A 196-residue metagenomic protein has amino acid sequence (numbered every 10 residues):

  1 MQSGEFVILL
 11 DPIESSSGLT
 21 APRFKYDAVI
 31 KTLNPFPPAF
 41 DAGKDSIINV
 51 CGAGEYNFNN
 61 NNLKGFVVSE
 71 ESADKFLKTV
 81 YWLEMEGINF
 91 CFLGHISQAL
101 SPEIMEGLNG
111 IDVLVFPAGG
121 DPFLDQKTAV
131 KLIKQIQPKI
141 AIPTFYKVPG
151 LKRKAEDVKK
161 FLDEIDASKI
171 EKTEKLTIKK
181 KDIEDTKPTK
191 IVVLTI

Functional and structural regions predicted by a protein language model:
Q2-N49, V67-F76, I96-G107: Pre-active-site segment of Zn-dependent metallo-hydrolases
V7-D11, N62-S69, V80, N89-H95 (+1 more regions): Active-site-proximal beta-strand elements of phosphoester/diester hydrolases
K25-D27, D112, K139: Conserved acidic residues
N34-D45, L132, I136, R153-I170: Ligand-binding grooves and catalytic loops that recognize ribose/phosphate and carbohydrate rings, and esterified lipid
P38-T79, L83-G87, K169-K179, E184: Metallo-beta-lactamase
S72-I136: Active-site-proximal loop/helix segments of hydrolase catalytic cores
K75, I140-I196: Binuclear metal-ion centers of metallo-dependent hydrolases, dominated by the metallo-beta-lactamase
